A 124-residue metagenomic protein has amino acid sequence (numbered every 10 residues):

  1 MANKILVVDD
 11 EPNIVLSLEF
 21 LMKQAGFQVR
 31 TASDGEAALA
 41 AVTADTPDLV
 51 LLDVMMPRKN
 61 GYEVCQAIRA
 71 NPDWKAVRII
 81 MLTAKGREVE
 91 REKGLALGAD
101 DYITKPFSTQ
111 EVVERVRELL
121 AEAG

Functional and structural regions predicted by a protein language model:
P12-R30, L119: Two-component/phosphorelay signaling modules centered on CheY-like receiver
T31-L49: Acidic, metal-coordinating helix/loop segments flanking the phosphotransfer/catalytic sites of two-component signaling
M56: Receiver (REC) domain active-site loop signature in two-component systems and cognate sites in sensor histidine kinases
F107-R117: C-terminal output helix
